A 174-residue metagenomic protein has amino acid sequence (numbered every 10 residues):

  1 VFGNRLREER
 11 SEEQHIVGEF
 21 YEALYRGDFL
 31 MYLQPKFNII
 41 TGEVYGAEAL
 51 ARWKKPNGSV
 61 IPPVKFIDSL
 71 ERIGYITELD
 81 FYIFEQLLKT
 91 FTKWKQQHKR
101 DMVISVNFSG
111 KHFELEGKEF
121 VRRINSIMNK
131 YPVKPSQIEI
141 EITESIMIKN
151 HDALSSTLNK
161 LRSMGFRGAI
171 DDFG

Functional and structural regions predicted by a protein language model:
F2-S69, M102, N107, E141 (+1 more regions): Active-site core of bacterial EAL-family cyclic-dinucleotide phosphodiesterase domains
E9, I39-E48, Y75-L154: Catalytic core of bacterial c-di-GMP phosphodiesterases, primarily the EAL and HD-GYP domains, capturing alpha-helical
L24, K95, R162: Conserved ATPase "switch" residues in P-loop NTPase domains
L158-I170: Short beta-strand/loop segments at the ligand-binding rim of alpha/beta enzyme cores
